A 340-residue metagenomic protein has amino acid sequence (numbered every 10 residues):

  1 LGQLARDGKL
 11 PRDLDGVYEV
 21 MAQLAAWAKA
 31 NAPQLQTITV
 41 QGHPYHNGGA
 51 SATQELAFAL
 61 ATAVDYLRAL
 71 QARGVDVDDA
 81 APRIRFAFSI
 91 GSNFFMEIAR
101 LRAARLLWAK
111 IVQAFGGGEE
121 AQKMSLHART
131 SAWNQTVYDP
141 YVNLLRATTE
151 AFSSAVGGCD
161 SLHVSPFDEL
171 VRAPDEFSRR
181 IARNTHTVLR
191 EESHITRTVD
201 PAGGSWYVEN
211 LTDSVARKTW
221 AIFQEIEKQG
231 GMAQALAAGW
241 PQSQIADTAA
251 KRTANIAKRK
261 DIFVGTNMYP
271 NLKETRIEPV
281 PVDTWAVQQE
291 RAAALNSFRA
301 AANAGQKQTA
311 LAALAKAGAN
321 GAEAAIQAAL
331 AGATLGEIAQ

Functional and structural regions predicted by a protein language model:
L1-I90, F115, E119-H127, A155 (+1 more regions): Catalytic alpha/beta active-site cores
G2-P11, G42, N47-G49, F88-N93 (+4 more regions): Short beta-alpha connecting loops at secondary-structure transitions that line or flank enzyme active sites
D15-E19, G116, T130-D139, A304-A317: A short, flexible low-complexity segment enriched in Lys/Arg and Gly/Pro that occurs in N-terminal basic tails
A26-L35, D65-P82, L101, L106-K123 (+7 more regions): Secondary-structure transition/capping motifs at alpha-helix termini and the adjoining loop/turn into the next element
A50-L56, G91-A103, S131-L144, R172-A182 (+3 more regions): Short glycine/threonine-rich loop-to-helix capping motif typified by GTGT followed within a few residues by an Asp-Pro
T149: A translation/RNA-centric and nucleic-acid-associated enzymatic feature enriched in Class II aminoacyl-tRNA synthetases
E176, T187, E191-Q340: Flexible, glycine-rich loop/tail regions that form catalytic "lids" or insertion modules at the edges of active sites
